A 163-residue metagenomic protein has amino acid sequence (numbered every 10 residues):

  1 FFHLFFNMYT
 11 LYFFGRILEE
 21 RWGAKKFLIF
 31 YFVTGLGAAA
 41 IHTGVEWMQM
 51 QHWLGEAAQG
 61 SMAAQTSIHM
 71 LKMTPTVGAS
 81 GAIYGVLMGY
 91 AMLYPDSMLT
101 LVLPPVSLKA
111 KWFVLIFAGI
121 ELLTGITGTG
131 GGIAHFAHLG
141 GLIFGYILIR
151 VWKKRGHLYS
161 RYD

Functional and structural regions predicted by a protein language model:
F1-D163: A detector for small-residue-rich transmembrane helices and their helix-helix packing motifs
